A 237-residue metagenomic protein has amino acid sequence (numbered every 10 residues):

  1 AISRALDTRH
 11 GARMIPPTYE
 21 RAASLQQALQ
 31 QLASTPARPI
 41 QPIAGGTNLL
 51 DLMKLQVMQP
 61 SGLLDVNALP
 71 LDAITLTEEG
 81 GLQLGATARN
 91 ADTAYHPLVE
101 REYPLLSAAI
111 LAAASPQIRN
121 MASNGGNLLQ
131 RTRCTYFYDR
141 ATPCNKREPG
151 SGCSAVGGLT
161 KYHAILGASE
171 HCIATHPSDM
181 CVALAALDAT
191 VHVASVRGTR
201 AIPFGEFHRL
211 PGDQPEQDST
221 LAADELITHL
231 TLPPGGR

Functional and structural regions predicted by a protein language model:
I2, D7-R237: C-terminal structural segment of proteins
